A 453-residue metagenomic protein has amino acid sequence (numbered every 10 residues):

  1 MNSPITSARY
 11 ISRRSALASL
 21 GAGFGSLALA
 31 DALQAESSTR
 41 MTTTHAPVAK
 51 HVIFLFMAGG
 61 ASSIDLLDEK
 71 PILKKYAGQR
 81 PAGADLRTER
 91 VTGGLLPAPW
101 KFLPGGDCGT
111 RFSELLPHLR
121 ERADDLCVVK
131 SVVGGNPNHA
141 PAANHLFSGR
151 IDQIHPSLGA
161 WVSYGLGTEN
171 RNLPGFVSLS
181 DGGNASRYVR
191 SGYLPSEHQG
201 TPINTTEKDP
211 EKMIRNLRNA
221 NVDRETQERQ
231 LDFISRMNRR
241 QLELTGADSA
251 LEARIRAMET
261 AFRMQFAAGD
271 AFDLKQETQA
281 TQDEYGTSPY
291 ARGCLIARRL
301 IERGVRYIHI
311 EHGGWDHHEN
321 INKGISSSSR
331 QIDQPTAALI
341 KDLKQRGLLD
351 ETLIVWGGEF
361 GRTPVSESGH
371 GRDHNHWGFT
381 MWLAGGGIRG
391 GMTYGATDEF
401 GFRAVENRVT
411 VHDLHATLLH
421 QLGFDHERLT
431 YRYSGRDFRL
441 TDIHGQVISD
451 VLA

Functional and structural regions predicted by a protein language model:
M1-A453: Ligand-binding pockets and gating/stacking loops
